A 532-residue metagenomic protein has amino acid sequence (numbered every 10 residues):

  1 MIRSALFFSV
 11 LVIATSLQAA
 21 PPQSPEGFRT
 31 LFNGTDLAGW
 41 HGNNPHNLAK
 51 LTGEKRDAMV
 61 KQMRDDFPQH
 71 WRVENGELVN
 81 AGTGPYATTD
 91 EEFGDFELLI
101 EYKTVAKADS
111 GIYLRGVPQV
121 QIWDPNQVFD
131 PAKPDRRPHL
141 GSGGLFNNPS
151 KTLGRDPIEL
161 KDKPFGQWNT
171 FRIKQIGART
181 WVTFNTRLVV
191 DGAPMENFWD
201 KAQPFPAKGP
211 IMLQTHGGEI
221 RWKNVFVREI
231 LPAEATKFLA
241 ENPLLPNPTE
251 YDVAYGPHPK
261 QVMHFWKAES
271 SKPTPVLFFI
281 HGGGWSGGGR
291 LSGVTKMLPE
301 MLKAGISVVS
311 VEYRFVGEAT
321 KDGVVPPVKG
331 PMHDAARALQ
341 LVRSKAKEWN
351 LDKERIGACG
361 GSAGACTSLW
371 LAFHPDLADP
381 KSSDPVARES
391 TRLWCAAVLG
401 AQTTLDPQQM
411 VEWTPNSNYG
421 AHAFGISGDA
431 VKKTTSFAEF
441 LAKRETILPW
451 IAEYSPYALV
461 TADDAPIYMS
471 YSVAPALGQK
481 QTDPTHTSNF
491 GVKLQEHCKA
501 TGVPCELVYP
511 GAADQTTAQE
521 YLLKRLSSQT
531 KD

Functional and structural regions predicted by a protein language model:
A19-P243: Carbohydrate-interacting regions of secretory-pathway proteins
L239-S271, T461: N-terminal cap/lid segment of alpha/beta-hydrolase-fold proteins
L245-N247, H258, L377, P407-L459 (+2 more regions): Mobile cap/lid helix-loop segments that gate and shape the active-site cleft of serine hydrolases
P273-G284: Short beta-strand element of the alpha/beta-hydrolase
R290, M297, V309-K353, T487: Catalytic nucleophile-loop/oxyanion-hole region of alpha/beta-hydrolase and closely related hydrolase-like folds
Q340-P415: Primarily recognizes the serine-hydrolase "nucleophile elbow" in alpha/beta-hydrolase and SGNH/GDSL folds
S383-E412, I447-Q481: The feature captures the conserved acid-bearing segment of alpha/beta-hydrolase catalytic domains
I467-D532: C-terminal catalytic histidine-bearing segment of alpha/beta-hydrolase fold enzymes
